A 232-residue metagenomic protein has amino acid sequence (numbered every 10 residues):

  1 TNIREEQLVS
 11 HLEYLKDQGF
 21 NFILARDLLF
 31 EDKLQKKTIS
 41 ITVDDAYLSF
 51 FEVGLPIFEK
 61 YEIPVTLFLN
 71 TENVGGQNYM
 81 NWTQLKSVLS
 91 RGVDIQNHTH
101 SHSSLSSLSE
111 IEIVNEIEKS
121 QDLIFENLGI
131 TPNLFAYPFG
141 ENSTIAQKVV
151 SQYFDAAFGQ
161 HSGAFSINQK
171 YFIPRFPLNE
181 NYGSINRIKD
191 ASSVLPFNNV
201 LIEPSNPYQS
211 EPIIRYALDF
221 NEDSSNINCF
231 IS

Functional and structural regions predicted by a protein language model:
T1-I39, D190-I202, S232: N-terminal pre-catalytic segment of deacetylase/amide-hydrolase enzymes
T1-N2, E31-I39, Y47-I145, S166-P177: Metal-dependent polysaccharide deacetylase catalytic core of the NodB/CE4 family, i.e., the active-site-bearing domain
N21, D94, D155-A156: Conserved beta-strand segments of alpha/beta enzyme cores
Y61, Q152-Y153: Short, structured coil segments at secondary-structure junctions
F154-G163: Acidic, His- and aromatic-enriched active-site or binding-groove loops in soluble protein domains that engage sugars
E180-E211: Short, compositionally biased P/S/T/A/G/V-rich stretches that sit at domain boundaries
N199-S232: Beta-strand-enriched, solvent-exposed domains that form extended recognition/catalytic surfaces
